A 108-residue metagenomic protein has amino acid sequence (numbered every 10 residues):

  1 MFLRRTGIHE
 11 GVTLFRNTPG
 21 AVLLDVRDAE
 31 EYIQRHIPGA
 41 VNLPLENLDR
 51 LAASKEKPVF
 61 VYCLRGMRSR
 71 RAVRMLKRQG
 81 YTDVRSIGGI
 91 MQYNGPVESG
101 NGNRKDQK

Functional and structural regions predicted by a protein language model:
M1-V22, V26-P58, M67-K108: Rhodanese-like catalytic fold shared by cysteine-dependent sulfurtransferases and DSP/PTP-type phosphatases
C63: Short cysteine clusters
